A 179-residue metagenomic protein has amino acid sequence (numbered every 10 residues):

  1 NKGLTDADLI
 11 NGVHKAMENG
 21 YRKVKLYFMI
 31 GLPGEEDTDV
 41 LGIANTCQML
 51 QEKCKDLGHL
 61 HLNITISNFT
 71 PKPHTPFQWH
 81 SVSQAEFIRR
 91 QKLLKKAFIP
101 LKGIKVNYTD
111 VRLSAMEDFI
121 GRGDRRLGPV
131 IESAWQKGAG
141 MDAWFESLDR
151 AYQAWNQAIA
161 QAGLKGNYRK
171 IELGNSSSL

Functional and structural regions predicted by a protein language model:
N1-K53, T75-R89: Conserved non-cysteine loop/helix-boundary elements of the Radical SAM core domain that shape
V13, L62, L93-L94: Metal-dependent DNA phosphodiester-chemistry modules and their immediately adjacent helices/loops in DNA-processing
A16, F98-I99: A generic structural signal for well-ordered alpha-helical segments
R22, L60, K72-P73, L179: Generic detector of short, well-ordered, non-transmembrane alpha-helical segments enriched in hydrophobic residues
V24, G58-L62, I99-T109: Acidic/polar loop patches that form or flank catalytic/metal-binding clefts of enzymes that bind anionic ligands
M29-L32, H61-P71, V106-I120: A glycine-rich phosphate-binding loop feature that marks nucleotide/adenosyl-phosphate handling sites
R89-F98: Two-metal-ion acidic nuclease core segments, chiefly of the RNase H-like superfamily
P100-L179: Radical SAM enzyme core and accessory elements
